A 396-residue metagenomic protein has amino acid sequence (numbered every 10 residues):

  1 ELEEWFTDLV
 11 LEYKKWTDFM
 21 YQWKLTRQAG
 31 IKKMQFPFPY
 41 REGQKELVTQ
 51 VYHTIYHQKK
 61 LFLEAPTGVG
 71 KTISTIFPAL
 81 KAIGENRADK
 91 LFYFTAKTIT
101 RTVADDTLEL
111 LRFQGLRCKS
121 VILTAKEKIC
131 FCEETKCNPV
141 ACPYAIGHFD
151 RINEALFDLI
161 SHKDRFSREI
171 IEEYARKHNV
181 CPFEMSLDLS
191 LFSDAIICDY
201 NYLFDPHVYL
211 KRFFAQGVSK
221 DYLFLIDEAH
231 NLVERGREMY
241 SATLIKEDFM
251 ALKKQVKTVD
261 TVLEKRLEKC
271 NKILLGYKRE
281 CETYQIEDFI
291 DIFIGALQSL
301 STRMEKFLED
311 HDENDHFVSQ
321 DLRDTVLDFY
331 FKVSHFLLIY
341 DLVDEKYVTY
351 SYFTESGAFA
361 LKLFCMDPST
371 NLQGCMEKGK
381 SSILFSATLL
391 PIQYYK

Functional and structural regions predicted by a protein language model:
L2-E12, W16-Q35, R87-I196, N201-F204 (+5 more regions): A substrate-engagement module of RecA-like helicase motors
F19-E64: Conserved pre-motif I regulatory segment
Y52-H53, T72-R87, T107-L111: Walker A/P-loop NTP-binding motif
Y56-L61, D89, K380-S381: Pre-Walker A (Motif I) flank of P-loop NTPase domains
Y56-P78: Walker A/P-loop
F92-F94, I196-D199, L223-I226, S381-S386: Structural recognition of the conserved hydrophobic beta-strand(s) that form the central parallel beta-sheet of P-loop
I171-I196, H207-A215, F307-K396: A contiguous, basic/glycine-rich beta-loop/short-helix subdomain that forms a polymer-engagement track
I196, N201-L203, V218-A251: SF2 helicase catalytic motif II
